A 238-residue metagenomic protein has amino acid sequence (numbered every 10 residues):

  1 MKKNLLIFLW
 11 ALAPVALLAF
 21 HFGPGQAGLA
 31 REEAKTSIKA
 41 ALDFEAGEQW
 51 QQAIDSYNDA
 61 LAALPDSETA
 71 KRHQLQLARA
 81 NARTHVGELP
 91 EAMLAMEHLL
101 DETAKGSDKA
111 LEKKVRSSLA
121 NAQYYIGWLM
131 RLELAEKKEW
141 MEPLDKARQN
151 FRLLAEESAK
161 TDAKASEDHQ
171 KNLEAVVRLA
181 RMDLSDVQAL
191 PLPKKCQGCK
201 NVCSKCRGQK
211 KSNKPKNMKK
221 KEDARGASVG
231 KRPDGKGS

Functional and structural regions predicted by a protein language model:
M1-L29: Long, contiguous interaction/recruitment modules in multidomain scaffold/adaptor proteins
G23, A30-R31, T69, G106-K109 (+2 more regions): Inter-repeat boundary and helix-capping residues of tandem alpha-helical solenoids
E32, K39, K71, L77-A78 (+5 more regions): "A position-specific structural signal for the A-helix of alpha-solenoid helical repeats
E32-S56, A63: Alpha-helical segment of the N-proximal tetratricopeptide repeat
D55-T84: Short, charge-rich amphipathic alpha-helical segments embedded in non-transmembrane helical bundles/solenoids
T69-A70, L89-A104, Y124-N172: Short coil/linker segments at helix-helix boundaries
E156-S238: Terminal, low-structured helical/coil segments at or just beyond the last alpha-helical repeat
